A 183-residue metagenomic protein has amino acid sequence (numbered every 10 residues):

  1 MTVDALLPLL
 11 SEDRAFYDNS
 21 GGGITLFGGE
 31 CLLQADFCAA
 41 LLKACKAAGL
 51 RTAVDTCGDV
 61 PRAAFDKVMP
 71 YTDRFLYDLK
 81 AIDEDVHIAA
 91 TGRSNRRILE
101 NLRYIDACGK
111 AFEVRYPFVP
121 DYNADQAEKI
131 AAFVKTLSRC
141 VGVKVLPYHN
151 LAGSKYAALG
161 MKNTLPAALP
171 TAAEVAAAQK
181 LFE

Functional and structural regions predicted by a protein language model:
M1-A5: FAD-binding FR-type
L7, S11-L151, K155-A157: Conserved AdoMet/S-adenosylmethionine-binding subsite of the radical SAM
V141, A157-K180: A structural motif corresponding to the C-terminal lobe/cap of the Radical SAM core domain
